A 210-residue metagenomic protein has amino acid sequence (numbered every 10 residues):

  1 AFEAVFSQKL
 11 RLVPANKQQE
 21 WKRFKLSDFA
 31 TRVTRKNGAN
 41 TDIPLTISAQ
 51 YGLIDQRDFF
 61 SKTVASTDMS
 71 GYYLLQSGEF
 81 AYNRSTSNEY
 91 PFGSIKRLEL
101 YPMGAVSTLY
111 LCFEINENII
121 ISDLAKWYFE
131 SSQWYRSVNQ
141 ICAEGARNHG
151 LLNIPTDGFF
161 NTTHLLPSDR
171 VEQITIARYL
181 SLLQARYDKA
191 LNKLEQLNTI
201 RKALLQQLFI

Functional and structural regions predicted by a protein language model:
A1-E20, L166-I210: Amphipathic alpha-helical coiled-coil/heptad-repeat segments
V5, F29-A30, F129, L208: Hydrophobic aliphatic residues
L12-N37: Non-catalytic DNA-recognition/assembly elements of restriction-modification systems
K22, V64, S70-S77: Residue-level recognition of short, solvent-exposed, well-ordered loop/turn junctions that link secondary-structure
A30-D68, A105-V106: DNA target-recognition patches
T63-M69, N148, R170: Short, solvent-exposed loop/turn positions at domain surfaces that link secondary-structure elements or cap domain
Y73-W134, R147, P155: A short beta-sheet element
G104-L109, A143-V171: A short glycine-rich beta-alpha junction/loop motif
